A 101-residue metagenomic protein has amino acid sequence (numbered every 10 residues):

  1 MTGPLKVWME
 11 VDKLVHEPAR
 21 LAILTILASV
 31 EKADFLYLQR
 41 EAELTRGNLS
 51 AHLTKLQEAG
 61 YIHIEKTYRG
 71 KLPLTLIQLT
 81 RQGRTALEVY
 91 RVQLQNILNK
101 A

Functional and structural regions predicted by a protein language model:
M1-W8, T25, R81-A101: Amphipathic alpha-helical dimerization/coiled-coil segments that flank or bridge DNA-binding/regulatory modules
V7-N48, T67-Q78: N-terminal helix-turn-helix DNA-binding core of bacterial DNA-binding proteins
H52: Residues within the DNA-recognition helix of helix-turn-helix
G60: Glycine-centered, phosphate/nucleic-acid-interacting loop/turn motifs that mediate DNA/RNA or nucleotide
I64: Short beta-strand "wing" residues that participate in macromolecule-binding interfaces
